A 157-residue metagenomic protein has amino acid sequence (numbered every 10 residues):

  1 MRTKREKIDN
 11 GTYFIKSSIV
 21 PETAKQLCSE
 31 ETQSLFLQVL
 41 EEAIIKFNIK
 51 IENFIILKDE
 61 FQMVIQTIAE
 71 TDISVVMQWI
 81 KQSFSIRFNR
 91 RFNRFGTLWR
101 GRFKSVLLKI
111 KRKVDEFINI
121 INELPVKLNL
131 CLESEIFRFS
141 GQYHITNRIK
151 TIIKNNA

Functional and structural regions predicted by a protein language model:
M1-A157: Short catalytic/metal-binding and nucleic-acid-binding patches
